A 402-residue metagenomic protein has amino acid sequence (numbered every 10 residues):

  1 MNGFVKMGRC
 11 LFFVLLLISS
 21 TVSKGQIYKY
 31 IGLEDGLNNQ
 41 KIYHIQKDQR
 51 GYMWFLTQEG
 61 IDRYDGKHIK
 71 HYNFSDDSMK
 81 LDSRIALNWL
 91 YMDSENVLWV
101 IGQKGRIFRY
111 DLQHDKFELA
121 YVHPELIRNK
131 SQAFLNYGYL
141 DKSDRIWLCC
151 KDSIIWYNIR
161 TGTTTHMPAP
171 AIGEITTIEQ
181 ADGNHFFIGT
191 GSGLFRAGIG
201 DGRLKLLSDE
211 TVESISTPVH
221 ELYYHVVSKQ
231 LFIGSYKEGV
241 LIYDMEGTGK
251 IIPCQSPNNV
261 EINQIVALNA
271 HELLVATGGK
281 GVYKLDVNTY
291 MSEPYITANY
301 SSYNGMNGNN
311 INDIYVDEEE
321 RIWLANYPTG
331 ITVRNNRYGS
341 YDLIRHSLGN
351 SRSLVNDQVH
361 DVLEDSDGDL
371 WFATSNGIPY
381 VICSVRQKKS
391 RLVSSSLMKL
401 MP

Functional and structural regions predicted by a protein language model:
M1-P402: Carboxylate-rich, polar loop motifs that coordinate divalent cations or form catalytic acidic clusters
